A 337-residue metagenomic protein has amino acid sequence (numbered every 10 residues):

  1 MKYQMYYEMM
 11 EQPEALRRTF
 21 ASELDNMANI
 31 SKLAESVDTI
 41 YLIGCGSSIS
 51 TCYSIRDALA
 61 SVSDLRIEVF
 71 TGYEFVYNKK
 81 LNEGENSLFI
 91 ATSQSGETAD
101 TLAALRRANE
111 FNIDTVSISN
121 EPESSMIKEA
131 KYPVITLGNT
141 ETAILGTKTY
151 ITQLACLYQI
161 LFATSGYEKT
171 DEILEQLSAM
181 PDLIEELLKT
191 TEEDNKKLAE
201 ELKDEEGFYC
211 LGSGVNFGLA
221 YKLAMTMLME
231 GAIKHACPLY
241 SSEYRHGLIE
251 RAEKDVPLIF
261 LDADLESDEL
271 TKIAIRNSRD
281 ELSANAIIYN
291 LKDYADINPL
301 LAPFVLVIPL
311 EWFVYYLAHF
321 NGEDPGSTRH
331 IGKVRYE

Functional and structural regions predicted by a protein language model:
K2-D38, T140-G146, T152-S241, R245-D255 (+2 more regions): Active-site phosphate/pyrophosphate-binding segments
Y3-M5, A130, A263-E269, N277-E337: Phosphate-moiety recognition in structured ligand-binding domains
S31, E35-Q176, M180, S213 (+3 more regions): Glycine-rich phosphate-binding loops that contact phosphosugars or nucleotide phosphates
S54-I55, L223, V307: Conserved phosphate/anionic-ligand binding catalytic regions in large, soluble enzymes, centered on
